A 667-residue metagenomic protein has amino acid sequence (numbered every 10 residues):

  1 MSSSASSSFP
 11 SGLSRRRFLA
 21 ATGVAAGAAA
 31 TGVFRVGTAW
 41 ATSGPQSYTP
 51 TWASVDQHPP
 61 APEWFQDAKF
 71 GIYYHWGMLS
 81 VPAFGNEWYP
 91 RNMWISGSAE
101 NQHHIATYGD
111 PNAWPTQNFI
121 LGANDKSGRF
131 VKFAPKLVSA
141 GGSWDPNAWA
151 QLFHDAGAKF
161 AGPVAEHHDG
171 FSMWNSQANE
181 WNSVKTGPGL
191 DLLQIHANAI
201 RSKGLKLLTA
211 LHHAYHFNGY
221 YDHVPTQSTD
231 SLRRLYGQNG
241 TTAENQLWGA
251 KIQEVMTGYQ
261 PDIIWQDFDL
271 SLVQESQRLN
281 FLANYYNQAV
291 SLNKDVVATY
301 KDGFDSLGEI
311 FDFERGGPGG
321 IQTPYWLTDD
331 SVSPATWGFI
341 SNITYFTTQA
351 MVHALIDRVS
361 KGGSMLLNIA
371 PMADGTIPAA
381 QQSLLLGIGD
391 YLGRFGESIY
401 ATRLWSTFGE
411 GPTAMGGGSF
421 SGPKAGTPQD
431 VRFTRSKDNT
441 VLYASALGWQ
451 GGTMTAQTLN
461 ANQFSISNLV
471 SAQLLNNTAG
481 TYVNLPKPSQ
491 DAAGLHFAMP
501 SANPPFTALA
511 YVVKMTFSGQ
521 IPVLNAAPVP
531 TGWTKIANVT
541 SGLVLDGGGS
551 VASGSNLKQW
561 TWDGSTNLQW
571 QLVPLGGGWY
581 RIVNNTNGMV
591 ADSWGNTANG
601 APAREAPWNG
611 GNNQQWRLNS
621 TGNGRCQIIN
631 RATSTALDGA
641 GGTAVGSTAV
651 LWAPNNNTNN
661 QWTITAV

Functional and structural regions predicted by a protein language model:
M1-L13, A25-T31, T38-W40: N-terminal secretory signal peptides
S3, S7, A26-G27, L270-E275 (+4 more regions): Short amphipathic alpha-helical segments with coiled-coil-like heptad repeat character
A21, Y73-G77, V164-E166, G548 (+3 more regions): Acidic/polar N-terminal loop/beta-strand segments that form early-domain functional surfaces
W40-S43, V667: Extracytoplasmic/lumenal soluble domains of exported proteins with redox or metal-associated functions
T42-P528: Mature catalytic domains of secreted/periplasmic carbohydrate-active enzymes
N525-V667: Lectin-like carbohydrate-binding module/patch detector with strong preference for beta-trefoil
